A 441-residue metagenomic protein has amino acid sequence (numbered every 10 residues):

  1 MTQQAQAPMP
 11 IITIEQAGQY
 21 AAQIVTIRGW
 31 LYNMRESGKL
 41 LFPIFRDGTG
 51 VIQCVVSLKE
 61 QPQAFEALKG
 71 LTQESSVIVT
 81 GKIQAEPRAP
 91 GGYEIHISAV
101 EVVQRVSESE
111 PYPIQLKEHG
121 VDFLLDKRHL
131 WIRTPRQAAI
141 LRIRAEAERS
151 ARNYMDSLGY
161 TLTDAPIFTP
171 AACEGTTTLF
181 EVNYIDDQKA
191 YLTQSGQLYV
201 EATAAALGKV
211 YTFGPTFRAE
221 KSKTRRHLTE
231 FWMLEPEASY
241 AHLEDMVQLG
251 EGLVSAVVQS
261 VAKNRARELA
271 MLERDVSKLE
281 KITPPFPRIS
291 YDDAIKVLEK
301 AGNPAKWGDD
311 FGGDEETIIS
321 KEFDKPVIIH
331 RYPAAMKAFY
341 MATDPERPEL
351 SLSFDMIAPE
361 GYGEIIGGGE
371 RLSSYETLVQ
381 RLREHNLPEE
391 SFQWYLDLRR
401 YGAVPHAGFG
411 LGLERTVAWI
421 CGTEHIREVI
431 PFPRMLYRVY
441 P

Functional and structural regions predicted by a protein language model:
T2-S239, A418: Class II aminoacyl-tRNA synthetase-like tRNA-binding/catalytic domains
G91, K117, A172, L253 (+2 more regions): Flexible domain-boundary/linker segments
A139-I143, S277-T283: Extended, non-catalytic structural segments that build the interaction scaffolds of large macromolecular assemblies
A145, R149, P166, E273 (+2 more regions): An alpha-helix initiation/capping motif
N153-T161, A256-R265: Secondary-structure boundary elements
D164-A171, A262-D275: Short, glycine/acidic-rich hinge or "gate" loops at secondary-structure transitions that mediate conformational
T178-A256, K263, K281-P441: A translation/RNA-centric and nucleic-acid-associated enzymatic feature enriched in Class II aminoacyl-tRNA synthetases
E273-K278, D397: Short linear capping/connector segments at secondary-structure termini
